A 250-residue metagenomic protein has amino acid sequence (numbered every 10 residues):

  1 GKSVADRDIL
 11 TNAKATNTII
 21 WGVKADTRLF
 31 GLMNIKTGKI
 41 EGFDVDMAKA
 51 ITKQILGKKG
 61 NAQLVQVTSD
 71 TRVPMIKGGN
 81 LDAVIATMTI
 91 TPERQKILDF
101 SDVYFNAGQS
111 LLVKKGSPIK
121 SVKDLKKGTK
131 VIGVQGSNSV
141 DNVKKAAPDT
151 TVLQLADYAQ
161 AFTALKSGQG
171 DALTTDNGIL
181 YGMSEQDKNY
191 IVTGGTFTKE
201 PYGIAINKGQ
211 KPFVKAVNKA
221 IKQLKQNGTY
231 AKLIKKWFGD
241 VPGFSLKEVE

Functional and structural regions predicted by a protein language model:
G1-S3, V45, S137, I204-P242: Extended ligand-binding regions for polar small-molecule ligands
S3-V84: Extracytoplasmic small-molecule ligand-binding "clamshell" domains of the periplasmic binding protein/Venus flytrap
D6, A62-P74, P118, L153-T163 (+2 more regions): Short helix-initiation/N-cap motifs at beta->coil->alpha
A25, F105-V113, N177, Y181-I221 (+1 more regions): Periplasmic-binding protein-like
I40-I55, T89, A107-F162, D171 (+1 more regions): Bilobed "Venus flytrap"/periplasmic-binding protein-like clamshell domains and structurally analogous long
K49, N61-K123: Acidic, polar ligand-binding/catalytic clefts
I51, I76-K77, L125, L165-K166 (+2 more regions): Hydrophobic residues within well-ordered alpha-helices
T71, M88-K96, N142-K145, K166-K199: A ligand-binding cleft/hinge motif common to bilobed small-molecule-binding domains
